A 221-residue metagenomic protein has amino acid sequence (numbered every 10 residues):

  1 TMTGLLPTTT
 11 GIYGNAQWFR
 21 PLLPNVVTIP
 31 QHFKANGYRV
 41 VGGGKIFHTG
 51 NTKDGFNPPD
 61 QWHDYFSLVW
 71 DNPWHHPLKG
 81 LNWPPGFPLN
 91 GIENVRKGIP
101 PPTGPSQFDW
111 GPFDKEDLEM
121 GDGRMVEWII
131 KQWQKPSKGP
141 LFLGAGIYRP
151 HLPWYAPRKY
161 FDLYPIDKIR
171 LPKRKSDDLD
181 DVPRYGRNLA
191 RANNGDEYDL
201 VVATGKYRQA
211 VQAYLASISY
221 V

Functional and structural regions predicted by a protein language model:
T1-V221: Formylglycine-dependent sulfatase
